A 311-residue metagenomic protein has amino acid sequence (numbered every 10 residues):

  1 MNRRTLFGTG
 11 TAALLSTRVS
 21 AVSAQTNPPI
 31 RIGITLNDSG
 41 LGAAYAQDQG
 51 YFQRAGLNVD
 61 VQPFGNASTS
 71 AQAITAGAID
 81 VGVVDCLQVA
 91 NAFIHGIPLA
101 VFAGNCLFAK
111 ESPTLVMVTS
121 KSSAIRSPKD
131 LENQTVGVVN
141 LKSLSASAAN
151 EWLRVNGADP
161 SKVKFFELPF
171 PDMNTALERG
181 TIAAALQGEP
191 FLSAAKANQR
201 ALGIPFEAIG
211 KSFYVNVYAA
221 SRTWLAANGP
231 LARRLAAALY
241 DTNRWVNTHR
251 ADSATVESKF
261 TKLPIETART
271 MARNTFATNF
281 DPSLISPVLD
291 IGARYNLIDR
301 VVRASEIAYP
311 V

Functional and structural regions predicted by a protein language model:
T5-A24: N-terminal export signals
A24-N156, E167, A183, E189 (+3 more regions): Short, glycine-/small- and polar/acidic-enriched structural segments that line small-molecule recognition paths
L87-Q88, F166, P171-V256: Pocket-lining segment of extracytoplasmic ligand-binding domains
A109-K110, A208-I209, F276-D281, A304: Short, solvent-exposed loop/beta-turn-alpha elements that line the ligand-binding surface or hinge of extracytoplasmic
S122-P128, D159, T223-A232: Short helix-loop capping/hinge motifs at secondary-structure junctions, enriched in acidic/polar residues
A226-L297: Secondary-structure end/capping motifs
A293-V311: Conserved C-terminal helix/tail region of periplasmic/extracytoplasmic solute-binding proteins
